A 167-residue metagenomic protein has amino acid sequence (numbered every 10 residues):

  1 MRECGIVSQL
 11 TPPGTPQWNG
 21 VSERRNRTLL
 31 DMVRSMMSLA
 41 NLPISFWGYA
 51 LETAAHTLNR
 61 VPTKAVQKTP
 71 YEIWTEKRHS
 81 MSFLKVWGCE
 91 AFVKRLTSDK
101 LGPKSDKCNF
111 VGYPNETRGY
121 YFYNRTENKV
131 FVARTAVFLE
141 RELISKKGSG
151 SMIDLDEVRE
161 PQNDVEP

Functional and structural regions predicted by a protein language model:
M1, S8-M32, P43-A55: RNase H-like two-metal-ion nuclease catalytic core shared by retroviral integrases and related mobile-element nucleases
R2-Q9, R34, S38-N41, H56-N59 (+3 more regions): Short amphipathic alpha-helices and their capping/turn residues within compact interaction modules
L10, R24, A40, K147 (+1 more regions): Serine/proline-rich low-complexity intrinsically disordered segments, especially terminal tails, linkers
P16, L42, K77-H79, R95-D99 (+1 more regions): Eukaryotic intrinsically disordered and solvent-exposed regulatory patches
L30-M36, L155-V158: A polyampholytic, Gly/Pro-enriched intrinsically disordered region
N41-V93, G119, N128: Charged, gly/pro-enriched flexible loop segments at helix/strand junctions
V66, Y71-I73, F83-C89, L101-P167: Retroelement integrase C-terminal DNA-binding domain
